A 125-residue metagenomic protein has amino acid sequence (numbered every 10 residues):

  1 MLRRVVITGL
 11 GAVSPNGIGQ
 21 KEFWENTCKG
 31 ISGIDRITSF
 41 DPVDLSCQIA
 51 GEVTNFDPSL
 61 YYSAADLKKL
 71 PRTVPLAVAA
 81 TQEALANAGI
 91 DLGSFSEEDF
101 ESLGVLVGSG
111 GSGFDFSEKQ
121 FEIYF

Functional and structural regions predicted by a protein language model:
M1-F125: Conserved "HGTGT" condensation-loop signature of ketosynthase/thiolase-family condensing enzymes that catalyze
